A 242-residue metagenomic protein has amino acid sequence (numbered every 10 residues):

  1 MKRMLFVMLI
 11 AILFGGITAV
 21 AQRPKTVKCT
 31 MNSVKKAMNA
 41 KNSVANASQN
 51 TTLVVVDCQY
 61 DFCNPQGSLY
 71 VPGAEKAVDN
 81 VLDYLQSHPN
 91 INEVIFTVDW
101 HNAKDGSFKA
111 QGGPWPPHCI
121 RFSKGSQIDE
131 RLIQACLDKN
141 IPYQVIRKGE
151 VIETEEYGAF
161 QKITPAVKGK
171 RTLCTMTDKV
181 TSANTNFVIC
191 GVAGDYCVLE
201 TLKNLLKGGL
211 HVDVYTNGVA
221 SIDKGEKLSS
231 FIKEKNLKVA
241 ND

Functional and structural regions predicted by a protein language model:
M1-M4: Positively charged n-region of N-terminal signal peptides that target proteins for export
V7-G15: Bacterial N-terminal signal peptides
A21-I152, L206-V214, S221-D242: Active-site acidic carboxylates
F122, S126-V192: Internal catalytic-core helix/loop-beta-alpha segment that presents or stabilizes conserved functional determinants
D129, Y196-L199: Short, well-ordered alpha-helical microsegments
N184-C197, D213-V219: Glycine-rich anion-binding loop/nest that anchors nucleotide
